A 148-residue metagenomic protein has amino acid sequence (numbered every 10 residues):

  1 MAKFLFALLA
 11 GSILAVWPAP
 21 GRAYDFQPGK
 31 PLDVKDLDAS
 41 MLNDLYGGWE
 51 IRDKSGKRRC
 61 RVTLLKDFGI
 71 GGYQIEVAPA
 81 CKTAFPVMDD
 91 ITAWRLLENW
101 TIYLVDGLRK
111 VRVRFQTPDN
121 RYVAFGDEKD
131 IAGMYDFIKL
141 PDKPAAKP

Functional and structural regions predicted by a protein language model:
M1-F4: Positively charged n-region of N-terminal signal peptides that target proteins for export
A7-V16: Bacterial N-terminal signal peptides
A19-I91, L96-P148: Lipid interaction determinants
